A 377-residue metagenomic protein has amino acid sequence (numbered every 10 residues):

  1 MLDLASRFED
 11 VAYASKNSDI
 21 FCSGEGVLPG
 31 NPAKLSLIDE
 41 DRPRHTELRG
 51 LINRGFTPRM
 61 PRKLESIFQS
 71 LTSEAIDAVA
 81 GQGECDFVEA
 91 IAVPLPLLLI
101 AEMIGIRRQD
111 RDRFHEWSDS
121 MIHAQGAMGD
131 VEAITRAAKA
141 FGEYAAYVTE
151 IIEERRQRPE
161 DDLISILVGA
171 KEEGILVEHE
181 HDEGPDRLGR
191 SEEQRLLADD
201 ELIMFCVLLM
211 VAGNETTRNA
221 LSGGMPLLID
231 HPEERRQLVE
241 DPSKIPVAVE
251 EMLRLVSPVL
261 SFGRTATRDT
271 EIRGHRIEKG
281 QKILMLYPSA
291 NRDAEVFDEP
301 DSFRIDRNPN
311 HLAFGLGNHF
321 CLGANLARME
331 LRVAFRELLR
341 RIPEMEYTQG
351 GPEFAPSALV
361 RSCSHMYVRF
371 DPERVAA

Functional and structural regions predicted by a protein language model:
M1-A377: Cytochrome P450
